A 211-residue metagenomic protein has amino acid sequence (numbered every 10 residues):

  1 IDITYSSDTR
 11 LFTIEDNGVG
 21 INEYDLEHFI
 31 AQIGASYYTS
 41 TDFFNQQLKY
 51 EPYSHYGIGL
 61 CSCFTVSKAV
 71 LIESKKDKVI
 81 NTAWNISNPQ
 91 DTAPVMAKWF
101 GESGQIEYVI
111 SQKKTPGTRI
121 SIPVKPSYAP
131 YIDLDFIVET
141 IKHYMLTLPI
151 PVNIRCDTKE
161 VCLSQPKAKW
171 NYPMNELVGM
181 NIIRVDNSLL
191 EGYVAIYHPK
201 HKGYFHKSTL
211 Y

Functional and structural regions predicted by a protein language model:
I1-P123: GHKL (Bergerat-fold) ATPase N-terminal catalytic module, capturing the glycine-rich phosphate-binding loop and acidic
D2-I3, C61-F64, D135-L146, N171-P173: Short linear motifs in intrinsically disordered
I3-T4, M96, F100, I141 (+2 more regions): Extended hydrophobic/Leu-rich segments
N22-Y24, P130-I132, Y204-K207: Short helix/loop capping segments that flank catalytic or ligand/cofactor-binding pockets
K76, V124-P126, L189, K200-H201: A broadly conserved detector of short glycine/acidic/proline-rich loop/turn motifs that flank catalytic sites and bind
A93-Q165: ATP-binding catalytic core of ATPases
I150-Y211: GHKL/Histidine-kinase-like ATPase module
